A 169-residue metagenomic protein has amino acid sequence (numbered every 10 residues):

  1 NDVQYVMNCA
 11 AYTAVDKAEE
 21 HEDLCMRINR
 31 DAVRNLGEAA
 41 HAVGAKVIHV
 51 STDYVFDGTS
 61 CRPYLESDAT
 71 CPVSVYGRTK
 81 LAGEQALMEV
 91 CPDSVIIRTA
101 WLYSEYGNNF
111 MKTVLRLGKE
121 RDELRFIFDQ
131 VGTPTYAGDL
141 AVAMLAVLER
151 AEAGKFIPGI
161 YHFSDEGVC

Functional and structural regions predicted by a protein language model:
N1-D2, L115, E166-C169: Short, intrinsically disordered, charge-balanced linker/junction segments flanking boundaries in proteins
N1-R30, H41: NAD(P)H-binding glycine-rich loop region in Rossmannoid oxidoreductase-like domains and their noncatalytic homologs
Y5-M7, A45-S51, V95: Conserved catalytic-site loops of classical short-chain dehydrogenases/reductases
A11, T52, T99: Active-site loop/turn elements of alpha/beta-hydrolase fold enzymes, especially the short glycine-/histidine-rich
E20, R27-N35, K46, V55-I97 (+1 more regions): Catalytic helix-loop patch of NAD(P)-dependent Rossmann-fold dehydrogenases
V55, L102, V131, E166-V168: Conserved sequence/active-site signature of Rossmann-fold short-chain dehydrogenase/reductase
Q85-G132, A137-A146: NAD(P)-dependent short-chain dehydrogenase/reductase
A143, R150-C169: Mid/C-terminal beta-alpha module of Rossmann-like enzyme folds, strongest in SDR-family dehydrogenases/epimerases
